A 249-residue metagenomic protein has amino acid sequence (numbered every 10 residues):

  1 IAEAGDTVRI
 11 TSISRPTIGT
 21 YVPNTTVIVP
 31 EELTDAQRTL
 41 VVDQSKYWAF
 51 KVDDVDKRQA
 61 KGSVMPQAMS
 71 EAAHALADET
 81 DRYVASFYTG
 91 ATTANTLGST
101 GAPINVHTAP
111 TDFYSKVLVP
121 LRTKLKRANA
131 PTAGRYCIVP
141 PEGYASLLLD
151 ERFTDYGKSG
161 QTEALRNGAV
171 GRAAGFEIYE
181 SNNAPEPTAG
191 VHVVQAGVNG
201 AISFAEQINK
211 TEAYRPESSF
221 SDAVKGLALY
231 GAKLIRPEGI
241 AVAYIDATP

Functional and structural regions predicted by a protein language model:
I1-G19, D35-V41, Q59, N105-A109 (+1 more regions): Sequence/fold signature of self-assembling virion shell proteins
A4, R9, R15, I28-V29 (+2 more regions): Structured, hydrophobic secondary-structure cores that serve as assembly/anchoring elements
G19, D81-A85, P131, K233-L234: Intrinsically disordered or highly flexible coil/loop and linker segments, enriched in small and charged/polar residues
T20-V29: Translation machinery proteins
N24-T25, N129, R172-E177: Glycine-centered small-residue hotspots that permit tight backbone geometry or close packing
V55-R127, V242-P249: Alpha-helical scaffold segments that mediate packing/assembly in large oligomeric complexes
T89-G90, E142-S146, A184-E186: Short, catalytically relevant binding-site loops at active-site mouths
A94-R166: Extended, solvent-exposed, turn-rich assembly/linker loops in the middle of proteins
